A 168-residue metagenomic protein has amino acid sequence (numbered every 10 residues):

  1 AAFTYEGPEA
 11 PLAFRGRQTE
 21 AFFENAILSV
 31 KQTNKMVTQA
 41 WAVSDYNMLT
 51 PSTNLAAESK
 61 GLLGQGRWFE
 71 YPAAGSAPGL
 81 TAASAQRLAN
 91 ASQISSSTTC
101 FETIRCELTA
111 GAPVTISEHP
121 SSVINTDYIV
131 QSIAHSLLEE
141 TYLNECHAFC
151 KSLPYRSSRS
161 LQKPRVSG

Functional and structural regions predicted by a protein language model:
A1-G168: Amphipathic alpha-helical and helix-coil boundary elements used as assembly and membrane-proximal scaffolds
